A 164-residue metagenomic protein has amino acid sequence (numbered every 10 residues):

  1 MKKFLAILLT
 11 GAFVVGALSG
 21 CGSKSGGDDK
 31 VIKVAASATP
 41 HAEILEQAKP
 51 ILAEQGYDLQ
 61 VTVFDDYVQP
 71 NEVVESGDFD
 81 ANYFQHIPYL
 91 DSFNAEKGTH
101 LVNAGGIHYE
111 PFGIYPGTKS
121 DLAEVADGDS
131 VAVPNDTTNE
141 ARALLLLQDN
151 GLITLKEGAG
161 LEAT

Functional and structural regions predicted by a protein language model:
M1-V31: Short, low-complexity disordered leader/linker segments with a strong preference for bacterial N-terminal type II
G22-K33, L52-E54, D121-D129: Immediate post-signal peptide segment of exported/extracytoplasmic ligand-binding proteins
D28-T39, Y57-V63, S130-V131: Short, well-ordered beta-strand elements
E46-Y57, R142-T164: Ligand-binding cleft/hinge of the Venus flytrap
V61-E72, A159-T164: Short helix-initiation/N-cap motifs at beta->coil->alpha
E75-Q85, D129, L152: Alpha-to-beta junction loops
S92-A104, K119: Ligand-binding "clamshell"
A104-L155: A conserved helix-loop-strand patch within extracytoplasmic ligand-binding domains of the periplasmic binding
